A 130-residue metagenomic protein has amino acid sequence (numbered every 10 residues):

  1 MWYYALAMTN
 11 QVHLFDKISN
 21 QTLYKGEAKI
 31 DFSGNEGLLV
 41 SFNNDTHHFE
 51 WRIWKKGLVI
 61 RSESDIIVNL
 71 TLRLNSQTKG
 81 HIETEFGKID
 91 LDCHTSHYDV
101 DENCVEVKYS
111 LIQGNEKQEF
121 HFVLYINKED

Functional and structural regions predicted by a protein language model:
M1-G37: Long, hydrophobic N-terminal alpha-helical segment
Y3, S76-N103, Q118: Terminal, non-globular segments
A5-Q11, G34-V40, L58, Q77 (+1 more regions): Short, hydrophobic/aromatic-rich segments at coil-to-beta transitions
L14-D16, L39-N44, R61-S62, V107-I112: Short beta-strand segments that buttress and anchor functional surface loops
L23-V68: Short, well-structured hydrophobic secondary-structure segments
A28-I30, C93-H97, L124-I126: Extended lipid/amphipathic-ligand handling interfaces
N69-Q77: Alpha-helical transmembrane-segment detector that highlights a single hydrophobic TM helix and its immediate
C104-D130: Mixed-charge, glycine-accented linear interaction segment located at domain edges/termini
